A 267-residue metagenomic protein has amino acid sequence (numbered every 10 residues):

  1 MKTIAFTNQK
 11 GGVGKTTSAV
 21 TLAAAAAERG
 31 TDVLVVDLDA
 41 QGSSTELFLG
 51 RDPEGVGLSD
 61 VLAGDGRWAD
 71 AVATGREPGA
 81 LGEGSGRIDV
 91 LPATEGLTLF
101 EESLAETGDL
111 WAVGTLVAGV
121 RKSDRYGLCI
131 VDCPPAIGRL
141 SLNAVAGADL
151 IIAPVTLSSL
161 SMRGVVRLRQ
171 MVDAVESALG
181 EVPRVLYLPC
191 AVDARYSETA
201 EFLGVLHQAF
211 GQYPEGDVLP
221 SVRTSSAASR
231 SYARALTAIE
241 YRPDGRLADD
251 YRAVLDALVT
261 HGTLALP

Functional and structural regions predicted by a protein language model:
M1-P267: P-loop NTP-binding core
